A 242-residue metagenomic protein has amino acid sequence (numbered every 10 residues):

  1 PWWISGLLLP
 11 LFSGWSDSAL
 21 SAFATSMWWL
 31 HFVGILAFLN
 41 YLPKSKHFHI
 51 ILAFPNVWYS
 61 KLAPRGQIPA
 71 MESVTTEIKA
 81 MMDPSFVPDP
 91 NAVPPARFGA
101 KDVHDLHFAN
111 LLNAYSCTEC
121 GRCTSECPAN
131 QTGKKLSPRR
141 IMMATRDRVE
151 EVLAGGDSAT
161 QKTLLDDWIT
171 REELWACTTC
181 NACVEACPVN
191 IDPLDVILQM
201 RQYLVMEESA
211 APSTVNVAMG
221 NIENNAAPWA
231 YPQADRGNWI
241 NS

Functional and structural regions predicted by a protein language model:
P1-F86: Membrane-embedded alpha-helical bundles of multi-pass integral membrane proteins
S16, A22-M27, F38-N40, V103-L106 (+3 more regions): Generic recognition of flexible, low-complexity loop/linker segments
S45-A53, R139, L194, L198: Short helix-terminus and kink motifs of transmembrane alpha helices, predominantly at the cytoplasmic interface
G66-K135, E223, A227-N238: Non-transmembrane accessory domains of multi-pass membrane transporters/channels
D105-A114, V149-S242: Iron-sulfur-cluster electron-transfer modules
C117-C123, C127, I141, C177-C183 (+1 more regions): Short cysteine clusters
A144: Acidic, glycine-enriched catalytic cores built around paired aspartates
